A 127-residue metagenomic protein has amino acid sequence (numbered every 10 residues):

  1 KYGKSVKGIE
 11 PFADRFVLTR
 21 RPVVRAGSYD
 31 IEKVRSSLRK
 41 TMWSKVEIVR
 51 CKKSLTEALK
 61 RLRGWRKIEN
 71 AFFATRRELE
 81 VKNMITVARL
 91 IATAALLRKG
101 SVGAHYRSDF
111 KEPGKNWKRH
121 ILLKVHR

Functional and structural regions predicted by a protein language model:
K1-R127: Glycine- and aromatic-enriched mobile tails/lids
